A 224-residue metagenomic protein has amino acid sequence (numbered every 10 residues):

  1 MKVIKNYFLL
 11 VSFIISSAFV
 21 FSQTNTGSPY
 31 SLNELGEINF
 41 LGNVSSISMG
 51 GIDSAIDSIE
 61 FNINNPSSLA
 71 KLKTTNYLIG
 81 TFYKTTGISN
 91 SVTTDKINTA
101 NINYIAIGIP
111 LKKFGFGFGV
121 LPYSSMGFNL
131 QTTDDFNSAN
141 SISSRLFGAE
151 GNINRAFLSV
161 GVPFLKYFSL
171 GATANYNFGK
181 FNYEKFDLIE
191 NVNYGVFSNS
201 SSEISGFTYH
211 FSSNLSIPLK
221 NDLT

Functional and structural regions predicted by a protein language model:
M1-T26: Bacterial Sec-dependent N-terminal signal peptides
Q23-T224: Subset of outer-membrane beta-barrel
